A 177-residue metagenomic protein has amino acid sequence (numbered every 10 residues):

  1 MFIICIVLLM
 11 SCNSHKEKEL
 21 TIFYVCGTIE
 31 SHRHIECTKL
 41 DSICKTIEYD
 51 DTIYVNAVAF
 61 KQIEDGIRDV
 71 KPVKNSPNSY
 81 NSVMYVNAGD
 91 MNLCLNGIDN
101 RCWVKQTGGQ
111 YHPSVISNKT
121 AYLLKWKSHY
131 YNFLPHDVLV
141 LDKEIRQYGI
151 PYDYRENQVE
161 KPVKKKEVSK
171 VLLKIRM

Functional and structural regions predicted by a protein language model:
M1-C5: Sec-dependent signal peptide recognition, specifically the positively charged N-region followed immediately by
L9-S11: C-terminal motif of bacterial Sec signal peptides marking the signal peptidase cleavage site
N13-M177: Function-determining sites in protein domains
